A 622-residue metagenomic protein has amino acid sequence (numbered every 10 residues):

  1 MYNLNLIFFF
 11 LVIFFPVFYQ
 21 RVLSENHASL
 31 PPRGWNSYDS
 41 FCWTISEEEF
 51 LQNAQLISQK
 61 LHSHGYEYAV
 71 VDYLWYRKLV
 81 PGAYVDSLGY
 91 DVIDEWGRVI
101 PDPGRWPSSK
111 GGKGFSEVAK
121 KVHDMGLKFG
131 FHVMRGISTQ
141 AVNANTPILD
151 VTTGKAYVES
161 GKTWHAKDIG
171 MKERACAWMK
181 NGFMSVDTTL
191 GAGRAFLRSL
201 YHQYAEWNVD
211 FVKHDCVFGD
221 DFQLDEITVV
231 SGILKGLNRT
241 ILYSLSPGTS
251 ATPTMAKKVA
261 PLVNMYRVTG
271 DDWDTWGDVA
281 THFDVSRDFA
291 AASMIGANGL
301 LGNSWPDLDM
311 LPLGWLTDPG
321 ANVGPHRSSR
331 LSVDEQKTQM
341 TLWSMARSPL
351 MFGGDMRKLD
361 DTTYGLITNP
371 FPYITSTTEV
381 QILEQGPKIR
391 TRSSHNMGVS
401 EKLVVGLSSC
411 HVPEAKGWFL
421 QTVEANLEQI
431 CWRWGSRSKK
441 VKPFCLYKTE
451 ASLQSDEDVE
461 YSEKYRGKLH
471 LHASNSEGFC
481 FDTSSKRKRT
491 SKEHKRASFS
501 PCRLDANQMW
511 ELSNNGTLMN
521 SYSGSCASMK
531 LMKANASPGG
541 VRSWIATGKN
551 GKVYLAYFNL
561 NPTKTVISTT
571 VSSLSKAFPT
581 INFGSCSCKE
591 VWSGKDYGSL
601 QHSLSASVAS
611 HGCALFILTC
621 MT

Functional and structural regions predicted by a protein language model:
M1-V12, A69: Classical eukaryotic N-terminal signal peptides for Sec-dependent ER targeting/secretion, especially the positively
Y2, V12-H27: N-terminal signal peptide
H27, P32-S37, E67-D72, K128-V133 (+7 more regions): Structural recognition of the beta-strand scaffold that forms the well-ordered cores of secreted hydrolase catalytic
I57-C216, D220: Aromatic-lined carbohydrate-binding/catalytic grooves of carbohydrate-active enzymes
W164-A175, T188-T189, A195, G236 (+1 more regions): Glycan-recognition surfaces
W343-G353, R392-S400, S409, P538-P579: Carbohydrate-binding surface patches
K388-G539: Lectin-like carbohydrate-binding module/patch detector with strong preference for beta-trefoil
G598-T622: C-terminal beta-strand-rich structural cap/linker in extracellular carbohydrate-active enzymes
